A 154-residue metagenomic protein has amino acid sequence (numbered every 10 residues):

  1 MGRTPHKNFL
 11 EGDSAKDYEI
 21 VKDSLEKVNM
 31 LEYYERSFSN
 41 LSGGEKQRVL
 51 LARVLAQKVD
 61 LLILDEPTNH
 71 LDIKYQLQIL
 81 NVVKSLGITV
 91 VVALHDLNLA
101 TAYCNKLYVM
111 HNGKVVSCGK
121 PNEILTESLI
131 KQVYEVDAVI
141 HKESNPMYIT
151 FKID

Functional and structural regions predicted by a protein language model:
E11-G12, S37-L41, E45: Conserved ABC ATPase signature
A15, E127, Q132-D154: ABC ATPase nucleotide-binding domains
A15-Y33: Conserved ABC ATPase "signature" region
L51-A52, I79: Hydrophobic anchor residue at the start of the ABC signature
L62-E66: Catalytic Walker B motif of ABC-type/P-loop ATPase nucleotide-binding domains
A100-A102: A short, surface-exposed alpha-helical micro-motif characterized by mixed small hydrophobic and charged/polar residues
